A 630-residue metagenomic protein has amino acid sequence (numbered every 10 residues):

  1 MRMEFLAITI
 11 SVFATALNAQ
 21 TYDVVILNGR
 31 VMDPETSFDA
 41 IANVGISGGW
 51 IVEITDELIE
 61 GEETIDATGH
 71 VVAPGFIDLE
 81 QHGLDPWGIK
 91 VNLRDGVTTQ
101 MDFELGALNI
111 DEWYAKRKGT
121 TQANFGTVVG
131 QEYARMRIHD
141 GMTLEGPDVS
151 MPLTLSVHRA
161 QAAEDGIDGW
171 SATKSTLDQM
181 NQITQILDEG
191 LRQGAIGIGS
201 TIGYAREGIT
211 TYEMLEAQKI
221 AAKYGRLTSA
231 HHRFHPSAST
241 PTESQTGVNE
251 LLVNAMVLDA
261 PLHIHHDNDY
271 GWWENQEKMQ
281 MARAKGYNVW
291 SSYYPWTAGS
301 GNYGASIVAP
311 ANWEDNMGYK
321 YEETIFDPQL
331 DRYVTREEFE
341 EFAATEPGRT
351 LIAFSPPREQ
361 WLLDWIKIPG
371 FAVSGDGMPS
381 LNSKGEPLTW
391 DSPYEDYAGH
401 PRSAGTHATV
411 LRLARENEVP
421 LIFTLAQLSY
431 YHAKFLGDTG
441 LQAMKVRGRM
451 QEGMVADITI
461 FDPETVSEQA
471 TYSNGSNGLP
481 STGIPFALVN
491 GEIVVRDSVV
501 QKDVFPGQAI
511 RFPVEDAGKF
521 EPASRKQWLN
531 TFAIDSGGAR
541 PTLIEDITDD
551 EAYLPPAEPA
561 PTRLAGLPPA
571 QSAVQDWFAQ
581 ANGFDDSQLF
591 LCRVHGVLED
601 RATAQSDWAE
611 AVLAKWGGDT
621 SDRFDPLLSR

Functional and structural regions predicted by a protein language model:
E4-A14: Bacterial N-terminal signal peptides
T9, L17-A42, S47, T55-E57 (+4 more regions): Active-site microenvironment of metallo-dependent hydrolases
V25, T64-D66, F76, F125-T127 (+2 more regions): Conserved beta-strand scaffold positions in the cores of enzyme catalytic domains, especially in NTP/NDP-utilizing
L58-E62, D66-T120: Metal-associated gating/positioning segment near the N- to mid-region
A123, A217-R226: Alpha-helix-loop-beta-strand connector modules within alpha/beta enzyme cores
F125, G194, H231: Conserved, mostly hydrophobic/aromatic
V129, R135, G141-T210, E243-M256 (+4 more regions): Active-site neighborhoods of metal-dependent hydrolases
A552-S629: Long, low-complexity repeat tracts used as extracellular stalks/passenger repeats and O-glycosylation platforms
